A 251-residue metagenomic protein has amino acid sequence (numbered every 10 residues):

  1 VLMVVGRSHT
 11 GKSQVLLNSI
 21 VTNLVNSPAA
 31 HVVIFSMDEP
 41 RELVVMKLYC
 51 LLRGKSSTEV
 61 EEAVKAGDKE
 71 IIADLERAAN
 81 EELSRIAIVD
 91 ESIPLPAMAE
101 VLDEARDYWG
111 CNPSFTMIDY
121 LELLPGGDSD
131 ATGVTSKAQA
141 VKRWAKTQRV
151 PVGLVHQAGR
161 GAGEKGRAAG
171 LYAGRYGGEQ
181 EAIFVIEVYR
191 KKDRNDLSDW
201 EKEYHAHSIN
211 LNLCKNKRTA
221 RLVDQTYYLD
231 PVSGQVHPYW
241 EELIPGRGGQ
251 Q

Functional and structural regions predicted by a protein language model:
L2-V4, V33: Short hydrophobic/aromatic beta-strand immediately N-terminal to the Walker A/P-loop
R7-S8, M37: P-loop (Walker A) phosphate-binding loop of NTP-binding proteins
K12-S13: Conserved lysine of the Walker
T22, N26-N112, G126, T226: Cytosolic-facing regulatory segments adjacent to core modules
I34, M117-I118, V150-Q157: Structural recognition of the conserved hydrophobic beta-strand(s) that form the central parallel beta-sheet of P-loop
G54, P96-A99, D103-P113, R143 (+2 more regions): C-terminal regions of RecA-like/P-loop NTPase motor modules
D103, S114-V150: Helical hairpin unit composed of two closely spaced alpha helices linked by a short loop
